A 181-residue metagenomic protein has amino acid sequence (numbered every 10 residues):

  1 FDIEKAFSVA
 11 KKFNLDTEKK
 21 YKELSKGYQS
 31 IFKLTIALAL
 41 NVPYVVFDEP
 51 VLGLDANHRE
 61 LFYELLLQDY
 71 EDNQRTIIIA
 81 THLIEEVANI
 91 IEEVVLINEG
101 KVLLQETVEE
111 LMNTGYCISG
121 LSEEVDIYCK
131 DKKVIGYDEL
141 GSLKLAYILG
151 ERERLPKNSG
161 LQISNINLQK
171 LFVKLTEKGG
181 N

Functional and structural regions predicted by a protein language model:
F1-F32: ABC-family P-loop ATPase nucleotide-binding domains
V51-L52: Short loop immediately C-terminal to the Walker-B catalytic DE motif in ABC-type ATPase nucleotide-binding domains
A56-H58: Helix N-cap at the start of a conserved alpha-helix in ABC-type nucleotide-binding domains
Q74-L83: Conserved H-loop
V87-N89: A short, surface-exposed alpha-helical micro-motif characterized by mixed small hydrophobic and charged/polar residues
Q105-E106: ABC ATPase "signature
G136, L140-N181: C-terminal coupling/interaction segments
